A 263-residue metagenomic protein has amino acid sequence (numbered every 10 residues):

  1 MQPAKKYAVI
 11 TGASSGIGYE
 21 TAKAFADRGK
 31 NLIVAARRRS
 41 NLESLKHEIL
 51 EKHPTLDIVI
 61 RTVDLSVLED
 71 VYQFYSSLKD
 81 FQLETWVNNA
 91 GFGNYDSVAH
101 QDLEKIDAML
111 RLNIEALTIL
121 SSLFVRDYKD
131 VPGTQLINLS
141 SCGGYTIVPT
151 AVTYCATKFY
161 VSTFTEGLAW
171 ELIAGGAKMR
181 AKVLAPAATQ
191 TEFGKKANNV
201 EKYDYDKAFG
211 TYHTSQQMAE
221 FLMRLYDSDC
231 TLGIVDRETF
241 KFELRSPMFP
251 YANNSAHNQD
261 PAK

Functional and structural regions predicted by a protein language model:
Y7, S14-G16: Conserved glycine-rich cofactor-binding loop
R28-L45: Conserved glycine-rich Rossmann-like NAD(P)H-binding loop of the short-chain dehydrogenase/reductase
N89-N94: Conserved NAD(P)H cofactor-binding loop of Rossmann-fold oxidoreductase domains
S97-V98, K105-L110: Substrate-binding pocket helix/loop in short-chain dehydrogenase/reductase
S121, T157: Active-site helix of classical SDR
S141: Residue(s) in the substrate-gating loop at a strand-loop-helix junction that position the organic substrate next
V183-A185, N199-Y251: C-terminal helical subdomain
